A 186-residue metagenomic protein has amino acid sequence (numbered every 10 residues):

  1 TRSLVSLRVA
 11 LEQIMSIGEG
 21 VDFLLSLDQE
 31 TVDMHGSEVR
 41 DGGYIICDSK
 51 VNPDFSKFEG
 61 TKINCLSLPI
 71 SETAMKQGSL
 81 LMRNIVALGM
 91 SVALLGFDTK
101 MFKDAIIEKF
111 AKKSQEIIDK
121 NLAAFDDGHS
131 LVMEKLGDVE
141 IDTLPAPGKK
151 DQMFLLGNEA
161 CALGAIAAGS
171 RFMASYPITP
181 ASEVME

Functional and structural regions predicted by a protein language model:
T1-A174, T179: Active-site cofactor/cluster-binding pocket
S182: Pore-lining transmembrane helices
E186: Glycine-rich phosphate/ribose-binding loops and adjacent secondary-structure elements that form binding surfaces
